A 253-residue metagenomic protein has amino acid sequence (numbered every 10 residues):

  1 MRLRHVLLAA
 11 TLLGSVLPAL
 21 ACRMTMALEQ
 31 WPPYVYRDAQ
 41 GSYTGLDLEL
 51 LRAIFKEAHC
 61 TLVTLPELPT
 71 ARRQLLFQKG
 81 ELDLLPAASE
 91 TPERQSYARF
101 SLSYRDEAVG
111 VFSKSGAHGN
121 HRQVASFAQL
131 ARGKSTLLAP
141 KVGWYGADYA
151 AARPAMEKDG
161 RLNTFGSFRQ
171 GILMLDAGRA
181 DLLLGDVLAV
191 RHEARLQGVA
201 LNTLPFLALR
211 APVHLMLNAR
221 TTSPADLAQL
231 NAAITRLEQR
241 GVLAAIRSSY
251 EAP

Functional and structural regions predicted by a protein language model:
C22-Q30, V35-Y36, T44, A125-Y145: Short loop->beta-strand "edge-of-pocket" segments that line small-molecule binding or catalytic clefts across diverse
C22-S96, T164, S249-Y250: Extracytoplasmic small-molecule ligand-binding "clamshell" domains of the periplasmic binding protein/Venus flytrap
L28-P32, D106-V109, R195-N231, P253: Periplasmic-binding protein-like
G45-A58, S115-H121, A128-K134, L217-P253: Extended ligand-binding regions for polar small-molecule ligands
L51-C60, A131, S135, A139-F165 (+2 more regions): Ligand-binding cleft/hinge of the Venus flytrap
R52, L65-A131, V142-Y145, F206-A208: Acidic, polar ligand-binding/catalytic clefts
C60-T61, Q78-A87, K134-T136, S167 (+1 more regions): Alpha-to-beta junction loops
A87-Y97, D181-L209: A ligand-binding cleft/hinge motif common to bilobed small-molecule-binding domains
